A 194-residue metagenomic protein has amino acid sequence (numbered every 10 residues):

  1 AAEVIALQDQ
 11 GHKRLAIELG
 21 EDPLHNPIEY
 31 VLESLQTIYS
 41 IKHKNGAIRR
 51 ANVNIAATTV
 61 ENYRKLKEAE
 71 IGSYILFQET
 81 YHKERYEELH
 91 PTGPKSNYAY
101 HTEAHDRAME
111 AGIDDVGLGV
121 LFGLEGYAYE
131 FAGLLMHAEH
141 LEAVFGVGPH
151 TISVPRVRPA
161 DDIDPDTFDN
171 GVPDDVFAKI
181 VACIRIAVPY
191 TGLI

Functional and structural regions predicted by a protein language model:
A1-A2, L7-A111, D115-L118, F122-L124 (+1 more regions): Core AdoMet radical
Q8-D9, H43-N45, A132-M136, E142-I194: Auxiliary Fe-S-binding modules of radical SAM enzymes
P27, P94-N97, Y127-F131, D169 (+1 more regions): Residue-level preference for long, well-ordered alpha-helices that form the structural scaffold of enzyme catalytic
Y30-V31, L89-H90, A128-A132, D161-P165: Short amphipathic alpha-helical patches
